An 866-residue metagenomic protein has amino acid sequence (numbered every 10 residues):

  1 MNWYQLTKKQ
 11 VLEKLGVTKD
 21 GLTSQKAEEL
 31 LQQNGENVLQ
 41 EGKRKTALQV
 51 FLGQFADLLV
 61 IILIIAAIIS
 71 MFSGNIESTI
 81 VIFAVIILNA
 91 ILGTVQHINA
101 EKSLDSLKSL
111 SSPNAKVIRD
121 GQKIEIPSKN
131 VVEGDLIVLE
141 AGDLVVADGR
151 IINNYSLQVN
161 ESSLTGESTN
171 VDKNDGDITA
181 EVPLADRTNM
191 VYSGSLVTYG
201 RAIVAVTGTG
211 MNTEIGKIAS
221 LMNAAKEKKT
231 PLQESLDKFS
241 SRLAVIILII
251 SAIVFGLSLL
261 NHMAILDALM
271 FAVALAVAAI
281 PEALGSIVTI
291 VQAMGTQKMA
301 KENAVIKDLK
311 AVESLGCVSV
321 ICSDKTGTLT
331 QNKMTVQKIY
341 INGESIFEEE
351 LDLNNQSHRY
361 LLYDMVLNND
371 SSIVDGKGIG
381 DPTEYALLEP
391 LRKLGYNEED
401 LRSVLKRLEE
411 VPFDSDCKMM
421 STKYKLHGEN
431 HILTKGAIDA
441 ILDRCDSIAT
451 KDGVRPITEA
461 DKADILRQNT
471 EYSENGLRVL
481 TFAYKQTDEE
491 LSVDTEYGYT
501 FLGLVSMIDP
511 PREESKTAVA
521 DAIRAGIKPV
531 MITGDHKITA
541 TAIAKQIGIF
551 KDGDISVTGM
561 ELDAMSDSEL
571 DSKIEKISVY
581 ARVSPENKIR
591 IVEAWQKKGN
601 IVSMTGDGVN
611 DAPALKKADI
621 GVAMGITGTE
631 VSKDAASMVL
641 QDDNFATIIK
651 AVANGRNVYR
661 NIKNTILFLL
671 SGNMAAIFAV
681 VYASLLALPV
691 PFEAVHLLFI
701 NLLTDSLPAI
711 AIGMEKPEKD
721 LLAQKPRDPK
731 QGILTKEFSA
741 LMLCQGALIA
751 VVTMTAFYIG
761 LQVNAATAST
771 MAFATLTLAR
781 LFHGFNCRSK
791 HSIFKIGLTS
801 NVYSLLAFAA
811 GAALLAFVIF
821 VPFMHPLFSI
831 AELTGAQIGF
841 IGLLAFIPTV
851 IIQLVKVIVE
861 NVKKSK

Functional and structural regions predicted by a protein language model:
M1-A723, I733-L734, A747, Y758 (+2 more regions): Conserved cytosolic headpiece of P-type ATPases
L361, T767-A768: Alpha-helical scaffolds flanking conserved acidic
T704, I749, T770-G784: Generic alpha-helical transmembrane segments
D728-A747, A766-T767: Membrane-water interface at loop-to-transmembrane-helix junctions
V752: C-terminal catalytic subdomain
F757, V763-N764: Long hydrophobic segments that form regular secondary structure
